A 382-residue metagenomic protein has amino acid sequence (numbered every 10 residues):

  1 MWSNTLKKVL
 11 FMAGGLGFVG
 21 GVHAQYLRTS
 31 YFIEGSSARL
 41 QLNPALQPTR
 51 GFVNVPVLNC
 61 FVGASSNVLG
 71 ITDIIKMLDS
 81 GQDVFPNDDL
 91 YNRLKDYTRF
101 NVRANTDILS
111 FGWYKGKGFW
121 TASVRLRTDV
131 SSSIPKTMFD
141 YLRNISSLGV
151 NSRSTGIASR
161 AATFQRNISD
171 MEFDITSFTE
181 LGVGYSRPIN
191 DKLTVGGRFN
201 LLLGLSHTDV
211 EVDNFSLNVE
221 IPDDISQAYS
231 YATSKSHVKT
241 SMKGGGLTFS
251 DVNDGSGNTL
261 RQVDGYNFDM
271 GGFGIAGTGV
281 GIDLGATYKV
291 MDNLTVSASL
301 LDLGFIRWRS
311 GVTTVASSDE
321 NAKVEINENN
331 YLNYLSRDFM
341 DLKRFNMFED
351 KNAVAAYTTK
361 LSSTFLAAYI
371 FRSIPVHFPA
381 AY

Functional and structural regions predicted by a protein language model:
M1-R28: Bacterial Sec-dependent N-terminal signal peptides
Q25-Y382: Subset of outer-membrane beta-barrel
